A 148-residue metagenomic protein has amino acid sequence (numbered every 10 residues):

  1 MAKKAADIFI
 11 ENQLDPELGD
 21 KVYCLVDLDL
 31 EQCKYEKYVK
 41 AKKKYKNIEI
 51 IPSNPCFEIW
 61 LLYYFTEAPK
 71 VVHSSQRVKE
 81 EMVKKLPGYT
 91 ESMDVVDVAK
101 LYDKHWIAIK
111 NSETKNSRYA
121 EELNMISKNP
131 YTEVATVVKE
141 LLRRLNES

Functional and structural regions predicted by a protein language model:
M1-K4: Short, charge-patterned binding micro-sites
A6-Y23, L28-S148: C-terminal accessory helical subdomains adjacent to catalytic cores in phosphodiester- and nucleotide-handling enzymes
